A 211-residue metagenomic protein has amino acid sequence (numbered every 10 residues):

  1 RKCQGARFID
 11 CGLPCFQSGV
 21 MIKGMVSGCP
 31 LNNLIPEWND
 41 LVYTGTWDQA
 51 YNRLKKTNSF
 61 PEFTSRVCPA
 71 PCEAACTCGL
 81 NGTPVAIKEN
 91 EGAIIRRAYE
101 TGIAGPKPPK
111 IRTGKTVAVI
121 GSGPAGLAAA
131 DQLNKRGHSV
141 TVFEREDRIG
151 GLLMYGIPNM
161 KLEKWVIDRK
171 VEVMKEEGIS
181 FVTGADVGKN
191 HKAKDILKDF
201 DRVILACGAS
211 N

Functional and structural regions predicted by a protein language model:
K2-T116, K164, V203-N211: Ferredoxin-type iron-sulfur electron-transfer modules and their immediate structural context
A6, C29-T44, L54, L80 (+2 more regions): Beta1-alpha1 glycine-rich phosphate/pyrophosphate-binding loop at the start of Rossmann-like nucleotide-binding domains
N58, A70, I149-G150, K189-H191: Short secondary-structure capping/turn micro-motifs that flank functional sites
E91, L153-Y155, K192-D195: Short acidic, glycine/serine/threonine-rich loops at helix termini
I111, T116-I120, D168-N211: Feature captures the FAD/FMN-dependent oxidoreductase FAD-binding
